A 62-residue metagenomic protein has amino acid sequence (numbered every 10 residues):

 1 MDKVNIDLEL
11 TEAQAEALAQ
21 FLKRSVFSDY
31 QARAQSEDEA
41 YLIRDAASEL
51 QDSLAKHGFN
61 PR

Functional and structural regions predicted by a protein language model:
M1-R62: Positively charged, low-complexity terminal tracts and the immediately adjacent first secondary-structure elements
